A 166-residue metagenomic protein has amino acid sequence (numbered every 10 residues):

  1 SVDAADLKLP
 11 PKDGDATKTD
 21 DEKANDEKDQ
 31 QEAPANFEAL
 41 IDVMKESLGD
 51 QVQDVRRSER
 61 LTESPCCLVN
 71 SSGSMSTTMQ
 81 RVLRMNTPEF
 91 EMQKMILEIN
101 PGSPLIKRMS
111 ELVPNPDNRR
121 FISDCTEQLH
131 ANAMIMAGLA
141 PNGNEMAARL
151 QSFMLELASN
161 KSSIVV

Functional and structural regions predicted by a protein language model:
S1-V166: Long, intrinsically disordered, charge-dense linkers/tails
